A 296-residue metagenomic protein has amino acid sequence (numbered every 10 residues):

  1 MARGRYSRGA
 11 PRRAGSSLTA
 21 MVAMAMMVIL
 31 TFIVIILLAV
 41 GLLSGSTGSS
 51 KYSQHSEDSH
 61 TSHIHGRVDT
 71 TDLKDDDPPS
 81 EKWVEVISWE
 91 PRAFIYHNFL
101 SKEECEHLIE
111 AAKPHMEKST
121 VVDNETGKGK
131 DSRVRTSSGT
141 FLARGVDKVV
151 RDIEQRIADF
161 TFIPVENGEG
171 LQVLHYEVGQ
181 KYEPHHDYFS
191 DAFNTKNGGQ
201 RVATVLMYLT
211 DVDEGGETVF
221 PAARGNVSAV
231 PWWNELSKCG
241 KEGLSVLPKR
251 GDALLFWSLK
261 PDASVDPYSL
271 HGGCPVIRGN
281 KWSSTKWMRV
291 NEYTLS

Functional and structural regions predicted by a protein language model:
A2-S296: Fe(II)/2-oxoglutarate oxygenase catalytic core
